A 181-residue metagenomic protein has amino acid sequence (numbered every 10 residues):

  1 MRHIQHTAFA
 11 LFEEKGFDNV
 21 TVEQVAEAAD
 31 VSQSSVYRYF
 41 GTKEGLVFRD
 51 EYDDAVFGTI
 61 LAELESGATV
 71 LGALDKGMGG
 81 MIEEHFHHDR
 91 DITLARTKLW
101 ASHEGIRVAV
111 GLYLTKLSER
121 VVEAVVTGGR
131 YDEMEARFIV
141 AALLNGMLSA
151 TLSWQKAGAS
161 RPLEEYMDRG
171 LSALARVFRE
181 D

Functional and structural regions predicted by a protein language model:
A8-V20: Short helix/strand-capping hinge loops at secondary-structure junctions that flank key functional elements
K15-F17, D30-V31, Y37-Y52: HTH DNA-binding helix-turn interface
Q24-E27, V36: Append "Primarily bacterial transcriptional regulators
V56-R96: Hydrophobic alpha-helical connector segments
D91-E119: Short secondary-structure transition hinges
W100, V108, M134-S153, Y166-L174: Hydrophobic alpha-helical segments that form the core of small-molecule binding pockets and/or dimer interfaces
L114-V140: Hydrophobic alpha-helical bundle segments that form small-molecule/ligand-binding pockets
E123, T127, S153, A159-D181: C-terminal peripheral helix-coil segments that are non-catalytic and often amphipathic
